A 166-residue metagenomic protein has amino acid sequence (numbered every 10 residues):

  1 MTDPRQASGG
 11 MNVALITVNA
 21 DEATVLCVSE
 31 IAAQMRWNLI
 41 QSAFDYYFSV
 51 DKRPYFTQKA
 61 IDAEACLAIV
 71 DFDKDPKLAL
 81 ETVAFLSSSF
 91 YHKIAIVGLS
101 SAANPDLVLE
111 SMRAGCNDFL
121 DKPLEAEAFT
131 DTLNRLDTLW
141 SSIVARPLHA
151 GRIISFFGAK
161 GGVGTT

Functional and structural regions predicted by a protein language model:
G9-A32, S49, I69: Conserved acidic segment of CheY-like receiver
K52-F56, A60, E64-L86: Conserved phosphotransfer microenvironments
K93-A103: A short, hydrophobic beta-strand element within the central beta-sheet of small alpha/beta folds
L109-R113: Alpha4-beta5-alpha5 "output face"
L124-T132: C-terminal output helix
R135-R146: The C-terminal output helix
A145-T166: Walker A (P-loop) phosphate-binding motif
